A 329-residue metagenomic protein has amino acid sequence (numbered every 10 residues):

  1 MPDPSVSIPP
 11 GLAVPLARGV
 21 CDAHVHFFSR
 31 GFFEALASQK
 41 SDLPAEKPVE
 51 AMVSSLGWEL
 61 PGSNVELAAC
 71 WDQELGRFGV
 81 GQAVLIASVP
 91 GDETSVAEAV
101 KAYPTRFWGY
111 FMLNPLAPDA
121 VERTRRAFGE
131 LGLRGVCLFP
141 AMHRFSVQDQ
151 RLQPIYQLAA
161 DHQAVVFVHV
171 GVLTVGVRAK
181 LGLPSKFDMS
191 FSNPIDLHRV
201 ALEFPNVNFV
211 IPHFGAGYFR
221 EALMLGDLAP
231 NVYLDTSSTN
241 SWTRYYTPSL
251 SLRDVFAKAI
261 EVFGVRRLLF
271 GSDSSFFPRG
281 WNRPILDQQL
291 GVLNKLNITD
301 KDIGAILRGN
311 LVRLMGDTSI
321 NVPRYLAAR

Functional and structural regions predicted by a protein language model:
M1-A23, R30-R77, Q82, R126 (+3 more regions): Mid-to-C-terminal alpha-helical segments outside catalytic/metal-binding sites
P2, G81-Q82, V89-F191: Active-site gating/metal-coordination segments in enzymes
D3, R134-G135, Q148-L269, P323-R329: Catalytic pocket-lining loop regions of alpha/beta-barrel enzymes, especially the amidohydrolase/enolase/GH5 lineages
V20-A23, L85-I86, Y110, C137 (+3 more regions): Active-site neighborhood of phospho(di)ester-bond hydrolases with catalytic His/Asp-centered motifs
H24, L75, V96, V136 (+6 more regions): Conserved, mostly hydrophobic/aromatic
F28-R30, P90-D92, L116-D119, V172-G176 (+3 more regions): Active-site environment of divalent metal-dependent phosphoester hydrolases
A68-D72, E93-V100, V121-R125, L152 (+4 more regions): Generic structural signal for well-ordered alpha-helices, preferentially at hydrophobic/aromatic core positions
R77-Q82, P104-W108, L202-F209: Short, surface-exposed connector motifs at secondary-structure boundaries
